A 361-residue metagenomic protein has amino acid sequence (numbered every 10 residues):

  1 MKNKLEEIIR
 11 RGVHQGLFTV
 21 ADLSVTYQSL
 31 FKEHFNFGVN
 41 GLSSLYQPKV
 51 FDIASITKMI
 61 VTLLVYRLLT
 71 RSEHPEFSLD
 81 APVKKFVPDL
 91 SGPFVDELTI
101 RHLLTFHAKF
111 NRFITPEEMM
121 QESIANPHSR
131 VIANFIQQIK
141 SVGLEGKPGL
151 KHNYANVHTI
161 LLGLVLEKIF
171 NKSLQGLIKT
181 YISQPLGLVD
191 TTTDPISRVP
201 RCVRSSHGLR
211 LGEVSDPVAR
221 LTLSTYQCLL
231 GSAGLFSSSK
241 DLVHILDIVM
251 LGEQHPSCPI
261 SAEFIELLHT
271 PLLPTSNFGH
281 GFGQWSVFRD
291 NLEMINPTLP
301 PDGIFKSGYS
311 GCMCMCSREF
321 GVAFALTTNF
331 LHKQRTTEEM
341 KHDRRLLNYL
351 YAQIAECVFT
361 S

Functional and structural regions predicted by a protein language model:
M1, L5, I53-T57, V61 (+7 more regions): Hydrophobic (often cysteine-bearing) scaffold residues that line and stabilize catalytic clefts of nucleotide/cofactor
K2-I53, P75-F77, R335, M340: Short, conserved catalytic-motif segment at the N-terminal edge
I9, K58-V61, V65, L103 (+4 more regions): Residue-level preference for non-acidic, small/hydrophobic
R10-G12, V50, T298-I304, G311: Short, P/G- and charge-enriched loop/turn segments at secondary-structure junctions
Q15-D22, L42-L103, G146-H158, L230-A233: Short active-site loop at a secondary-structure junction that contains or immediately precedes the catalytic residue(s)
T70, K109, L188, L251 (+4 more regions): Short, well-ordered loop/turn and helix-capping segments at boundaries between secondary-structure elements and domains
P93-P301: Short, surface-exposed loop or secondary-structure junction motifs that flank catalytic or metal-binding residues
S307-S361: Structured C-terminal helix/loop/strand segments within mature extracytoplasmic catalytic/sensor domains
